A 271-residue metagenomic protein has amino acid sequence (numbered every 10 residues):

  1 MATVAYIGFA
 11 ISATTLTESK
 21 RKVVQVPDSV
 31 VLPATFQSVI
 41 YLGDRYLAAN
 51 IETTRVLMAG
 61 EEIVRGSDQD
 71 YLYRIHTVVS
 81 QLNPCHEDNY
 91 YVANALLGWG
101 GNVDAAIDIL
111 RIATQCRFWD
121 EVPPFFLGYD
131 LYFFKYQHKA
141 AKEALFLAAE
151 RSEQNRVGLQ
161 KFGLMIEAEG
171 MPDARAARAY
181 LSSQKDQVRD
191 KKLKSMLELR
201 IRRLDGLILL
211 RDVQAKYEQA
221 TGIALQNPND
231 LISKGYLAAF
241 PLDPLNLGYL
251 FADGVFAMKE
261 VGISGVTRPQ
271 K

Functional and structural regions predicted by a protein language model:
M1-E87, K259-P269: N-terminal alpha-helical interaction modules that lie
L57, E61-R65, N94-N102, G128-Q137 (+2 more regions): Short coil/turn linking the two alpha-helices of tandem helical-hairpin repeats
V64-F126, D130: Membrane-embedded segments
D70-H76, D104-Q115, H138-E150, D173-Q187: Alpha-helical repeat scaffolds
P84, F118-W119, S152-Q154, V188-R189: Short coil turns that delineate tetratricopeptide repeat
Y91-V92, E121-G128, K139-E143, V157-G163 (+1 more regions): Alpha-solenoid helical repeat scaffolds
W99, I112-T114, K194-K271: Low-complexity, acidic interaction segments enriched in glycine
N102, Y136-E143, E167-A179, I201-A220: Alpha-helical linker/edge segments of TPR/alpha-solenoid repeat scaffolds and analogous pre-/post-domain helices
